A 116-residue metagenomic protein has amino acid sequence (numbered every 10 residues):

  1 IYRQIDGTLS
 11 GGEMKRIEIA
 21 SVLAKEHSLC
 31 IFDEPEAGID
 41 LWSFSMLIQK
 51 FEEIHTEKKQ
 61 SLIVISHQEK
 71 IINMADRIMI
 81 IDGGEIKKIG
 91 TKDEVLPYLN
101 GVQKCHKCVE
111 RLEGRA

Functional and structural regions predicted by a protein language model:
I19: Hydrophobic anchor residue at the start of the ABC signature
V22-L23: ABC ATPase C-loop
E34-P35: Walker B catalytic motif
F44-E57: Helical segment within the ABC ATPase nucleotide-binding domain
H67-N73: Conserved H-loop
N73-I80: Conserved catalytic segment of ABC-fold P-loop ATPases
I89-G90: ABC ATPase "signature
